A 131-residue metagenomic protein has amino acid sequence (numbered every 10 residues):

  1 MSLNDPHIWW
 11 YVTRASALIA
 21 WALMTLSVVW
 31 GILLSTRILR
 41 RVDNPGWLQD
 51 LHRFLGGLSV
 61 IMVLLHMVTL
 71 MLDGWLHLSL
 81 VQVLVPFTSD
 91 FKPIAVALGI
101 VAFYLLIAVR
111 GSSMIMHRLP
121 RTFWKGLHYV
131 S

Functional and structural regions predicted by a protein language model:
M1-S131: Membrane-embedded alpha-helical bundles that constitute the cytochrome b-like, heme-associated redox core of multi-pass
